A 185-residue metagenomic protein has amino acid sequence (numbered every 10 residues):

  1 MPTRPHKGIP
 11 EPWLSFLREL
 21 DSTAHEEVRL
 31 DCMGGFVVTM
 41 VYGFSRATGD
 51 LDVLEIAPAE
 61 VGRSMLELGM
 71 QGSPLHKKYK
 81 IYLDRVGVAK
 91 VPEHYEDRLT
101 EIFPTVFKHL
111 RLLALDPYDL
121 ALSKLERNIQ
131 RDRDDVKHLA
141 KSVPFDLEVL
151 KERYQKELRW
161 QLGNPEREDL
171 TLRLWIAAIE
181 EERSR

Functional and structural regions predicted by a protein language model:
M1-R185: Compositionally biased terminal segments of proteins
